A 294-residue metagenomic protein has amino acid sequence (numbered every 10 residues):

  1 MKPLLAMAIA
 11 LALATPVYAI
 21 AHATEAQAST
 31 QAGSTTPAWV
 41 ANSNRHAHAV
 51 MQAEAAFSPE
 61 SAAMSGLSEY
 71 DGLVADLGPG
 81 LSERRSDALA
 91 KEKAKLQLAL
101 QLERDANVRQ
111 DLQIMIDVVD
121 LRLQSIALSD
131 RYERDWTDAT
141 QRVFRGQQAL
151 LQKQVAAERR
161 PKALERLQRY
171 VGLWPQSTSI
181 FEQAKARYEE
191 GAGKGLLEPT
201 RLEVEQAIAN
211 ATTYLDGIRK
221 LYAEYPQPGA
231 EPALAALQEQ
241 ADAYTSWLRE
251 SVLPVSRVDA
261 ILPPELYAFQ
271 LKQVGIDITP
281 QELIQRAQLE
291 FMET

Functional and structural regions predicted by a protein language model:
M1-I20: Gram-negative bacterial Sec-dependent N-terminal signal peptides
I20-T294: N-terminal maturation segment of proteins
